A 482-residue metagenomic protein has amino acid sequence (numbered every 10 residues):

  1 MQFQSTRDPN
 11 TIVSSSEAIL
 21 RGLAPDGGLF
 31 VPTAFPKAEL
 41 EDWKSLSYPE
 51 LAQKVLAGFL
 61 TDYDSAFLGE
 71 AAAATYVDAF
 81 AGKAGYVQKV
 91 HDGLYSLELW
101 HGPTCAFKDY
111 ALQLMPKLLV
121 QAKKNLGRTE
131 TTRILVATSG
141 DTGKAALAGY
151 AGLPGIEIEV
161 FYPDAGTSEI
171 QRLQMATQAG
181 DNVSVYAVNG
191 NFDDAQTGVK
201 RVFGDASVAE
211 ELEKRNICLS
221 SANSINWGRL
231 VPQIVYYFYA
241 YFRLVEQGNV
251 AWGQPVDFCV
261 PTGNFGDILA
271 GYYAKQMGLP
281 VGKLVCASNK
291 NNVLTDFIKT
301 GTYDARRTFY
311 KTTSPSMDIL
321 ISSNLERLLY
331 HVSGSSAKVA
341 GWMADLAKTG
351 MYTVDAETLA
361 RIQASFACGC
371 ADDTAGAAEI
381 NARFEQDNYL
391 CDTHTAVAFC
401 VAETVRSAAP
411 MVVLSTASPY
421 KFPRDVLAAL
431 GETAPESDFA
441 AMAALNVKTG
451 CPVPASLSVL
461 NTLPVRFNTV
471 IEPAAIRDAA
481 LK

Functional and structural regions predicted by a protein language model:
M1-K482: PLP-dependent amino-acid enzyme catalytic core
